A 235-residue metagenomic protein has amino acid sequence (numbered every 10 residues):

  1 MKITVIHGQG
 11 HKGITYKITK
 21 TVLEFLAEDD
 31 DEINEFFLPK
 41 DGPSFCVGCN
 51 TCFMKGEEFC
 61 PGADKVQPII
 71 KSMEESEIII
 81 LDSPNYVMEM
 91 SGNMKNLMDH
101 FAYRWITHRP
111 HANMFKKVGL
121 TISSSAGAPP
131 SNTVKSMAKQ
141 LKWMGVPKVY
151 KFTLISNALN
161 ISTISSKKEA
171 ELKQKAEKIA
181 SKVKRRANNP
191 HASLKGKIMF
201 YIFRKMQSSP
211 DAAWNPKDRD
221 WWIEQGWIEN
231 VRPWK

Functional and structural regions predicted by a protein language model:
K2-D31: N-terminal beta1-alpha1 ligand-phosphate binding loop
K2-T4, N34, L120, Y150: A structural signal for isolated positions on well-ordered beta-strands in alpha/beta enzyme cores
H7, F37, F152-T153: Residue-level recognition of beta-strand->loop/alpha-helix junctions
E28-N34, V146-P147: A generic structural motif
L38-E58, N160-S165: N-terminal beta-loop-helix "entrance" segment that forms/cooperates in small-molecule cofactor or anionic ligand
D41-P43, P110-N113, W143-N160: Mobile beta-alpha loop/short-helix "lid" or hinge segments that flank ligand
P61-P147, D218, W222-P233: Helix-loop-strand module that forms the ligand-binding subsite of alpha/beta enzymes
P147-K235: Glycine-rich phosphate/pyrophosphate-binding loop and the adjoining helix
